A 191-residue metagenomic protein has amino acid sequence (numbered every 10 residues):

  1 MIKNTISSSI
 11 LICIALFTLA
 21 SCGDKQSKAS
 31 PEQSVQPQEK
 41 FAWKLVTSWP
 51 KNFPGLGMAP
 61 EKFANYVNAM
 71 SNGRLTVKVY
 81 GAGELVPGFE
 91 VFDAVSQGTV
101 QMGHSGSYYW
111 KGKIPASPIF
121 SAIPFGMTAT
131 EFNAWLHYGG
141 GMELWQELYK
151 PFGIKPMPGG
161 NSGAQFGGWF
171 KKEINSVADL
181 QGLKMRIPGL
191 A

Functional and structural regions predicted by a protein language model:
M1-A42: Short, low-complexity disordered leader/linker segments with a strong preference for bacterial N-terminal type II
P37-Q38, A59, V86-A94, M102: Conserved N-terminal glycine/acidic-rich loop preference
E39-F41, L75, A164, Q181: Envelope-exposed proteins and targeting segments
K44-E61, A82-V86: Extracytoplasmic "Venus flytrap"
F53-K78: Short, polar/charged alpha-helical segment
E61-N65, S96, G106-A191: Contiguous mixed-secondary-structure segments that line small-molecule binding/active-site clefts of soluble domains
G73-L75, V91-S105, K184-R186: Alpha-to-beta junction loops
V77-V86, K184-I187: Short beta-strand-to-loop elements that line the ligand-binding cleft of bilobed periplasmic-binding protein-like
